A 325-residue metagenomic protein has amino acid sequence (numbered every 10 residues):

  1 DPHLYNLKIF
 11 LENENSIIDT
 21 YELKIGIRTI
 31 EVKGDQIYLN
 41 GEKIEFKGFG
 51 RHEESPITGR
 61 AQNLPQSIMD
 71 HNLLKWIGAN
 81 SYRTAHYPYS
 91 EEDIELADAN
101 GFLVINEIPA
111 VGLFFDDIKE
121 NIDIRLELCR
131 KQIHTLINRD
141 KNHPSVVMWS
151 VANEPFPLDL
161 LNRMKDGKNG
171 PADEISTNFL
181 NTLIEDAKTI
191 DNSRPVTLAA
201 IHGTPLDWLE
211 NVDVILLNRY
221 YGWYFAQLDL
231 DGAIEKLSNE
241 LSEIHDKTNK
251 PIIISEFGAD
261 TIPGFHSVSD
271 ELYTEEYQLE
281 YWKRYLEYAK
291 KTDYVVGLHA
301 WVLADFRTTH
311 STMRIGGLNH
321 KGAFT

Functional and structural regions predicted by a protein language model:
D1-V104, Q132-N138, N142-M148, M164-G167 (+5 more regions): Secreted/periplasmic carbohydrate-active enzymes, especially glycoside hydrolases
L11, E31, S55, P88 (+5 more regions): Flexible, active-site-proximal loop/turn residues at the rims of small-molecule/cofactor binding pockets and catalytic
K43, G48-E53, N106-G112, N153 (+2 more regions): Short, small-residue-rich loop/turn micro-motifs
E53-T58, L113-D117, P157-L160, Y224-F225 (+1 more regions): A short acidic, helix-capping loop that chelates divalent metal ions and anchors anionic groups
T58-Q62, P88, E120-E127, G170-I175 (+2 more regions): Alpha-helix capping and helix-loop boundary segments enriched in small/acidic/polar residues
D70-L126, E174-R194, D231-S242, D246: Aromatic-lined substrate-binding rim segments of carbohydrate-active enzymes
L96-N100, K119-R130, D213, V268-D270 (+1 more regions): Short low-complexity, flexible loop/linker segments enriched in glycine and/or proline with clustered acidic
S145-S150, D159, D166-I190, V196-L198 (+1 more regions): Substrate-binding clefts and catalytic carboxylate motifs of secreted carbohydrate-active enzymes
